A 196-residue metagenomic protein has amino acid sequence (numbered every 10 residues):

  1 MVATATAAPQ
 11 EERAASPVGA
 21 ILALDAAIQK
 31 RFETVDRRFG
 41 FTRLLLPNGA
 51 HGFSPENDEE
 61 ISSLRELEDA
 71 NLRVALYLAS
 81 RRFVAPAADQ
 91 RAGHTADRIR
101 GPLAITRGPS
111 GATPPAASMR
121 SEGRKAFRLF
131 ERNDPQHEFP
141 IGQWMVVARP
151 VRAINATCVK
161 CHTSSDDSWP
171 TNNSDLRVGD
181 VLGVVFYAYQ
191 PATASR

Functional and structural regions predicted by a protein language model:
V2-T157, D166-R196: Extracytoplasmic c-type cytochrome modules immediately beyond a signal peptide or single-pass transmembrane anchor
K160: Short, cysteine/histidine-rich loop/knuckle motifs that typically chelate Zn2+
T163: Short Cys/His-rich local motifs and their 1-3 flanking residues in nucleic-acid-associated proteins and small
